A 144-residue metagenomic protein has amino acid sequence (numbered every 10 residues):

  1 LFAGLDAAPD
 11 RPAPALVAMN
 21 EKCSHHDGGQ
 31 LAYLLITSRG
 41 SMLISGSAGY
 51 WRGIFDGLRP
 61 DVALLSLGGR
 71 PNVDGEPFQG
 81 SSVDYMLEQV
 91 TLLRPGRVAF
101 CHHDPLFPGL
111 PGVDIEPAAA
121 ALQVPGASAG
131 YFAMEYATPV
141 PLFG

Functional and structural regions predicted by a protein language model:
L1, G69-R70: Active-site/binding-pocket entry motifs
L1-G57, F78, P141-G144: Core dinuclear metal-dependent hydrolase active-site scaffold
A3, A7-A8, A13-A18, A32 (+7 more regions): A sequence-composition feature that detects small, non-aromatic residues
S47-A48, L67-G69, H103-D104: Active-site metal-binding loops of divalent metal-dependent hydrolases
D56-L58, V73-G75, V83-G144: Binuclear metal-ion centers of metallo-dependent hydrolases, dominated by the metallo-beta-lactamase
R59-S66: Active-site metal-binding motif and surrounding structural segment of the metallo-beta-lactamase
